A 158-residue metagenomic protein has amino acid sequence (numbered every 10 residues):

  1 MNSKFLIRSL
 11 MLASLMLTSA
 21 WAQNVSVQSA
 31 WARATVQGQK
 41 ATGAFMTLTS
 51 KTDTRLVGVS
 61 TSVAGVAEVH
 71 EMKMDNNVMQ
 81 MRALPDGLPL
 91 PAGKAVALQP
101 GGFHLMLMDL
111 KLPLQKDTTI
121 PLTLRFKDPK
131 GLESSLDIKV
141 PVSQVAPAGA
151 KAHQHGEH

Functional and structural regions predicted by a protein language model:
M1-R8: Positively charged n-region of N-terminal signal peptides that target proteins for export
R8-S19: Bacterial N-terminal signal peptides
Q23-H158: Compact, glycine-rich, soluble single-domain proteins
